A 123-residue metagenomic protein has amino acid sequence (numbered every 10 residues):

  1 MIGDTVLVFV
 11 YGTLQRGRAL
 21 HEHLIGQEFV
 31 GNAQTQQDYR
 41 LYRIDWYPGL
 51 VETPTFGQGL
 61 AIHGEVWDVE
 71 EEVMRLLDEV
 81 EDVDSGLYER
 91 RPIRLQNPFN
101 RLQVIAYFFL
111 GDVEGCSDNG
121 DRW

Functional and structural regions predicted by a protein language model:
M1-W123: Glycine-aromatic micro-motifs
